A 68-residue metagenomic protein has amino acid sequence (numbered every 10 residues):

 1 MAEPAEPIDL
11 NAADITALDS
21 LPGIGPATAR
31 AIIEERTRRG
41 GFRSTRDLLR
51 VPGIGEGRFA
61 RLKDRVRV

Functional and structural regions predicted by a protein language model:
M1-I8: N-terminal, intrinsically disordered low-complexity tails/presequences enriched in Lys/Ser/Pro and small residues
I32: Conserved hydrophobic/aromatic packing and binding residues within compact polymer-binding modules
E35-R36: Residue-level signature of tetratricopeptide-repeat
L49-G53: Short, exposed beta-strand-loop hairpins at the edges of beta-sheets in extracellular/periplasmic proteins
R67-V68: Short, solvent-exposed mixed-charge patches
